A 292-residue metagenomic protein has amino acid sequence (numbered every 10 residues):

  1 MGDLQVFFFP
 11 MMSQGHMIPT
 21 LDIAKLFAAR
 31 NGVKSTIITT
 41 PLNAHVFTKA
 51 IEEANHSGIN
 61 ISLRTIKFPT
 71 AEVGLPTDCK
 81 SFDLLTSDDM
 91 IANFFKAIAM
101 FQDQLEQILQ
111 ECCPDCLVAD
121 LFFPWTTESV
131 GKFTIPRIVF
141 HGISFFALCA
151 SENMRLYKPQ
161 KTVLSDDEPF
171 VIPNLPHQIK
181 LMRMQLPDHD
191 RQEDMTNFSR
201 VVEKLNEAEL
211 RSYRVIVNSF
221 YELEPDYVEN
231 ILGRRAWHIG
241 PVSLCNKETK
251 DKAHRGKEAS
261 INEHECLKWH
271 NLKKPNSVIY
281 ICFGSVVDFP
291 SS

Functional and structural regions predicted by a protein language model:
M1-S292: Glycosyltransferase specificity loop/lid
